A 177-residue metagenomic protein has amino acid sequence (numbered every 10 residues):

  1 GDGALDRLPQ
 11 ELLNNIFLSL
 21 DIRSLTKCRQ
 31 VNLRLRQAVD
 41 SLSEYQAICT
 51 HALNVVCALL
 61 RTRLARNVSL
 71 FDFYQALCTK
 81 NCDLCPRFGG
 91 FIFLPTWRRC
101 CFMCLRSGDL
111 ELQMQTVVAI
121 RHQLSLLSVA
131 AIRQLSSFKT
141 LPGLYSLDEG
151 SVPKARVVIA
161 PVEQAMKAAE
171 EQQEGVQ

Functional and structural regions predicted by a protein language model:
G1-V176: Skp1-binding F-box subdomain of Cullin-RING ligase substrate receptors
